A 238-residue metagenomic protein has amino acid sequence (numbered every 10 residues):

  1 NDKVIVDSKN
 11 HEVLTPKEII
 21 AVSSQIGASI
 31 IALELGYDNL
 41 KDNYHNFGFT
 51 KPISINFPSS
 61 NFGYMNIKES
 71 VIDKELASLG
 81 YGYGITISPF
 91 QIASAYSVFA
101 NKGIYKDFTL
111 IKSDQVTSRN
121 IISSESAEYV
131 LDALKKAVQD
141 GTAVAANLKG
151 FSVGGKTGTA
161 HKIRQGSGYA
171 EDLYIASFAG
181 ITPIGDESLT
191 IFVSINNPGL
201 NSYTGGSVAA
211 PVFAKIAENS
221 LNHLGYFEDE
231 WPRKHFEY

Functional and structural regions predicted by a protein language model:
N1-I195, H235-Y238: Beta-lactam-recognizing serine transpeptidase/beta-lactamase-like catalytic domain environment
E18, S94, V208, I216-N219: Residues within well-formed alpha-helices
V71, S202-Y203, L221: Alpha-helical interaction segments
S118, A210-Y238: Short, gly/Ser/Thr-rich active-site loops of penicillin-recognizing serine hydrolases
I122, E171, N201-V212: Short alpha-helix boundary/capping segments
N197-G199: C-terminal soluble interaction/assembly domains
